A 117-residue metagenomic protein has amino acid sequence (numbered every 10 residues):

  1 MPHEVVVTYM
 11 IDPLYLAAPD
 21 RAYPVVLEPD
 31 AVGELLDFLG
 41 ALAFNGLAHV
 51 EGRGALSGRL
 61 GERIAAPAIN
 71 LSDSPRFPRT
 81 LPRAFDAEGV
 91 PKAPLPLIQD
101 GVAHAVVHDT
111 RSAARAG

Functional and structural regions predicted by a protein language model:
M1-G117: Active-site-adjacent "lid" and substrate-binding segments of diverse enzymatic cores
